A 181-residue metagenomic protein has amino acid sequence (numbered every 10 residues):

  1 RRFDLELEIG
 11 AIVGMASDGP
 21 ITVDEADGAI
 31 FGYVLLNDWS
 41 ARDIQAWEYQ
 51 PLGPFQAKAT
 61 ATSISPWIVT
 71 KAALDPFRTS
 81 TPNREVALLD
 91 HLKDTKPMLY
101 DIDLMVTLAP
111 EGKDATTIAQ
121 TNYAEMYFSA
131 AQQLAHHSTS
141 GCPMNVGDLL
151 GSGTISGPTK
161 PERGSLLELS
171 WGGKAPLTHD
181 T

Functional and structural regions predicted by a protein language model:
R1-H136, S140, R163: Glycine-enriched loop-and-adjacent helix/strand subsegments that border the catalytic/binding cleft of enzyme cores
F128-A135, P143-T181: Active-site pocket scaffolds in enzymes
